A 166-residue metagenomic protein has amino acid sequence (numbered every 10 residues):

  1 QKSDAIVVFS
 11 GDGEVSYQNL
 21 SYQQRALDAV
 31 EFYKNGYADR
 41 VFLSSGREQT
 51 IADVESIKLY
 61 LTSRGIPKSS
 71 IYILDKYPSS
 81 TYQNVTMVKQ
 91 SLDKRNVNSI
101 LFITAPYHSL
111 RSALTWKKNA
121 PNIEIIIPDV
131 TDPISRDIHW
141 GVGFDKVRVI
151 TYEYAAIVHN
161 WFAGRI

Functional and structural regions predicted by a protein language model:
Q1-F144: A structural signal for short, hydrophobic/glycine-enriched beta-strand patches
V142-I166: A transmembrane-helix-recognition feature enriched in membrane-embedded lipid enzymes and envelope glyco-/phospholipid
